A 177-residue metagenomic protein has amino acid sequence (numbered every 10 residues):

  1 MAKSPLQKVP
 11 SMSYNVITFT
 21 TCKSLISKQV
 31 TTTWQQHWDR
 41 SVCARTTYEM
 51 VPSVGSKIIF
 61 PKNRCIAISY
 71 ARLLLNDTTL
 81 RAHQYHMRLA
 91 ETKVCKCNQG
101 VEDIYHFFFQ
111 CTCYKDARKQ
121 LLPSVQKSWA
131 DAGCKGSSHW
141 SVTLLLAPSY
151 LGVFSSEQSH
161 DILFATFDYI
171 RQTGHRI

Functional and structural regions predicted by a protein language model:
M1-I58, R64-C65, R81: C-terminal functional segments of enzyme domains
S56-K57, P61-I177: Family-specific functional microsites
